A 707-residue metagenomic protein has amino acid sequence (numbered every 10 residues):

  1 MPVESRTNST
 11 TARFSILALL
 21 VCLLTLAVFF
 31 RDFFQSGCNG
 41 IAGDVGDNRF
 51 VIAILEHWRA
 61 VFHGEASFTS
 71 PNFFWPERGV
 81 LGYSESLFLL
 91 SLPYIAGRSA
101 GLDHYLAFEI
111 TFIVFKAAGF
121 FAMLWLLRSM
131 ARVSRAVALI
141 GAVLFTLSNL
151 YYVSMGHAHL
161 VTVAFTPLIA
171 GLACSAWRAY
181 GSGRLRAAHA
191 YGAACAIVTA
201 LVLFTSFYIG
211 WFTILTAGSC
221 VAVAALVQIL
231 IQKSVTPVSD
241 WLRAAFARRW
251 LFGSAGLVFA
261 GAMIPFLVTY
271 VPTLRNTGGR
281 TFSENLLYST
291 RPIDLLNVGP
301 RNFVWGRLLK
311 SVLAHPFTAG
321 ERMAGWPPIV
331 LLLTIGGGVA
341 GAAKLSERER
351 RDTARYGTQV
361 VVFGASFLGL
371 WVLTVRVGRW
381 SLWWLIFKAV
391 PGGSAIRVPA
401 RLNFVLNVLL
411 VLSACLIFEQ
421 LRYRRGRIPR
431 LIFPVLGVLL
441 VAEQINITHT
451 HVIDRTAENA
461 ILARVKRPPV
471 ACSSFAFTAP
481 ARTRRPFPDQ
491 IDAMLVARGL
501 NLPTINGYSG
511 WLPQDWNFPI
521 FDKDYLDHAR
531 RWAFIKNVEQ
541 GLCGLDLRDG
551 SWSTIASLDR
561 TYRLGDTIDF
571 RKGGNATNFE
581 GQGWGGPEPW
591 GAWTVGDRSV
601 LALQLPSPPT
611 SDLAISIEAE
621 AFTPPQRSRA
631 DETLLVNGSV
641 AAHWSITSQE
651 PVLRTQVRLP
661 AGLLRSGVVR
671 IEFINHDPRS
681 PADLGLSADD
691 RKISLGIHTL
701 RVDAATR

Functional and structural regions predicted by a protein language model:
M1-D32, R243-V258, L345-G364, R707: Start-transfer (signal-anchor) and selected internal transmembrane alpha helices of multi-pass inner/ER membrane
C22-A27, T111-M130, R135-Q228, F252-A255 (+2 more regions): Membrane-embedded helix bundles of polyisoprenyl
T25-F120, S148-V153, H157-V163, S289 (+2 more regions): Membrane-interface coil-to-helix junctions
I41-D44, V153-V161, R280-R291, R307-A324 (+2 more regions): Membrane-helix boundary/interfacial segments in multi-pass membrane proteins
V45-A60, A262-G341, F404: Periplasmic/ER-lumenal interhelical loops and adjacent helix-loop junctions in multi-pass membrane proteins
A222, L251-L257, R351-T353, L412-I445: Signature aromatic-anchored transmembrane alpha helix within multi-pass, membrane-resident enzymes that catalyze glycan
Q228, L257, W326-G357, A365-W371: Hydrophobic, aromatic-rich transmembrane alpha-helices and their immediate juxtamembrane boundary segments
V438-G565: Extracytoplasmic
